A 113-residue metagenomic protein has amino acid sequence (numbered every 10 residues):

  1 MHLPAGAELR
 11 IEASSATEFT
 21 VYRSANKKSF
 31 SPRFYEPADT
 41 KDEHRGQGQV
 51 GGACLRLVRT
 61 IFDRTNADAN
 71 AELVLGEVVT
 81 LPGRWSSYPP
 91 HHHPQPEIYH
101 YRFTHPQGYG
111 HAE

Functional and structural regions predicted by a protein language model:
M1, R102-E113: A short beta-strand-loop-beta hairpin characteristic of the jelly-roll/cupin
M1-H2, S29-A53: A gly/proline- and charged-residue-enriched helix-loop-helix capping module
H2-F30: Ligand-binding loop in jelly-roll beta-barrel domains
A7, P82-R84, H105: Short, flexible loop/turn elements at secondary-structure junctions
R10, K28-S29, S87, P106-G108: Short, acidic Gly/Pro/Ser/Thr-rich loop/turn segments
E12-T17, A67-A69, T104-G108: Secondary-structure boundary elements
Y22-S24, V78-V79, T104: Structured loops at beta-to-helix junctions and adjacent beta-edge loops in soluble globular domains
G52-H100, Y109-H111: A short glycine-rich, His/Asp/Glu-containing loop-to-beta-strand
